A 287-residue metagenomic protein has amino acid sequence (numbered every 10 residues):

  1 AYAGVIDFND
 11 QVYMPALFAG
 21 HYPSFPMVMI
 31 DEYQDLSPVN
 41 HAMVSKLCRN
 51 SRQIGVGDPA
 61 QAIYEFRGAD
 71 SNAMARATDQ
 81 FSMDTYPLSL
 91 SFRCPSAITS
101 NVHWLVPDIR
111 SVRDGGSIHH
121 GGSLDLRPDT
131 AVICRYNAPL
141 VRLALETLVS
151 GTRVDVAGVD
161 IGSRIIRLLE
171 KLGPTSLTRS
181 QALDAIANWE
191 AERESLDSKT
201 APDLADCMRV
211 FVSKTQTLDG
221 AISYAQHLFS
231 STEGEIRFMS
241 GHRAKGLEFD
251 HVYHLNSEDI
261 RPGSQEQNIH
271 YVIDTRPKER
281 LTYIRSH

Functional and structural regions predicted by a protein language model:
A1, N101, D203-D206: Short, basic/glycine-rich phosphate-binding loops at helix/coil junctions that contact nucleotide phosphates
A1-M29, P38-M43, G55, E65: Accessory N-terminal region flanking or inserted into the helicase ATPase core in nucleic-acid motor proteins
Y13, S100-H103, E170, T275: Generic alpha-helical structural context detector
L17-H21, S150, K214-T217: A short structural micro-motif
Y22, L124-D125: Short amphipathic alpha-helix with an adjacent loop that forms part of the alpha/beta core around
Q34-G121, R127, A131-V149, D155-R167 (+4 more regions): Conserved helicase motor core of SF1/SF2 NTP-dependent helicases
E170-S286: Conserved helicase C-terminal RecA-like lobe
